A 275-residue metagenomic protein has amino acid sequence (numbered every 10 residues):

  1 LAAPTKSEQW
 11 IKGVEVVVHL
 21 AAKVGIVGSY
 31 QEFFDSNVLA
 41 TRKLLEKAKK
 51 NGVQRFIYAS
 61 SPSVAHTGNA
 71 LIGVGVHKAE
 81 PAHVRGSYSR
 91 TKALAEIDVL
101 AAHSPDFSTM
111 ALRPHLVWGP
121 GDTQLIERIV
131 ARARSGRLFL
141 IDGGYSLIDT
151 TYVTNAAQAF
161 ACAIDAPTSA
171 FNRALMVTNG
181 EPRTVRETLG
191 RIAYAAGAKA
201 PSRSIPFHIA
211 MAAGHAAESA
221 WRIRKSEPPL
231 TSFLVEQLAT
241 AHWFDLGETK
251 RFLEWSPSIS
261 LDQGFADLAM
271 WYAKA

Functional and structural regions predicted by a protein language model:
L1-L39, K43, K47, T67: NAD(P)H-binding glycine-rich loop region in Rossmannoid oxidoreductase-like domains and their noncatalytic homologs
K43-S87: Conserved Rossmann-fold NAD(P)-dependent oxidoreductase catalytic core, especially the SDR/UDP-sugar
A79-A82, T109, A131-T151, N155 (+2 more regions): A conserved pocket-lining segment of Rossmann-fold NAD(P)-dependent short-chain dehydrogenase/reductase
H83-R113: Active-site Tyr-X1-5-Lys
A93, D106, W118-R128, T154 (+2 more regions): Glycine/proline-rich active-site loop of Rossmann-fold NAD(P)-dependent oxidoreductases
V153, G190, A213-S256: Conserved C-terminal active-site "lid" loop/helix of NAD(P)H-dependent oxidoreductases that clamps the redox cofactor
A166-P229, D262-A269: Mid/C-terminal beta-alpha module of Rossmann-like enzyme folds, strongest in SDR-family dehydrogenases/epimerases
F244-F252, S256-A275: Amphipathic terminal alpha-helices
